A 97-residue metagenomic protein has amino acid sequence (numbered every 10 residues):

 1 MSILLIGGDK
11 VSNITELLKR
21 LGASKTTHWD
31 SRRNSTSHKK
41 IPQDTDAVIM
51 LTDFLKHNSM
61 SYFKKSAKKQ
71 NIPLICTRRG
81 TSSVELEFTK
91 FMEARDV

Functional and structural regions predicted by a protein language model:
S2-S24: Short, charged N-terminal beta->alpha structural module
I6-G8, S31, R79: Cofactor-binding loop segments of dinucleotide-utilizing enzymes, especially the Rossmann-like FAD- and NAD(P)+-binding
G8, R20, P42, E93-D96: Catalytic phosphate/metal-binding cores of nucleic-acid and nucleotide-processing enzymes, i.e., regions that mediate
N13, R33-I41, S59: Short acidic active-site motifs
S24-T36: A short beta-strand-loop structural module common to alpha/beta enzyme folds
Q43-I49: Short acidic/histidine-rich motifs immediately flanking catalytic phosphotransfer sites in two-component signaling
D53-F54: Short glycine-/small-residue-rich Rossmann-like dinucleotide-binding loops
A67-V97: Ser/Thr/Gly-rich flexible loops in soluble cytosolic domains mediating phosphotransfer, phosphorylation
